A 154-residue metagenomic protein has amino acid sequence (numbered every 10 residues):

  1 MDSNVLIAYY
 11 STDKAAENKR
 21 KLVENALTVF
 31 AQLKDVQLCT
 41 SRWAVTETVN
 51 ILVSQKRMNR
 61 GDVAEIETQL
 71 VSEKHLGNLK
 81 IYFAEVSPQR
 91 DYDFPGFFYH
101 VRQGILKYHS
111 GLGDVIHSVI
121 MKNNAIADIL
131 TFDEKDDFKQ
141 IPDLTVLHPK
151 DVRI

Functional and structural regions predicted by a protein language model:
M1-T40, L52-E65, I154: Short, well-structured N-terminal submotif of metal-dependent ribonuclease cores
D2, D114, D133: Acidic active-site catalytic centers that drive phospho-/nucleotidyl reactions and related ester hydrolyses
L6, V45, D137-F138: A generic structural signal for short hydrophobic patches within well-formed alpha-helices
L38-S41, I129-T131: A structural signal for short, well-ordered beta-strand segments and their strand-loop junctions that often border
I51-E85: Helix-adjacent hinge/juxtasegments
N78-D128: Active-site neighborhoods of divalent-metal-dependent phosphate/nucleic-acid chemistry enzymes
S118-I154: Acidic, PIN/NYN-like endoribonuclease modules and their adjacent C-terminal/linker elements
